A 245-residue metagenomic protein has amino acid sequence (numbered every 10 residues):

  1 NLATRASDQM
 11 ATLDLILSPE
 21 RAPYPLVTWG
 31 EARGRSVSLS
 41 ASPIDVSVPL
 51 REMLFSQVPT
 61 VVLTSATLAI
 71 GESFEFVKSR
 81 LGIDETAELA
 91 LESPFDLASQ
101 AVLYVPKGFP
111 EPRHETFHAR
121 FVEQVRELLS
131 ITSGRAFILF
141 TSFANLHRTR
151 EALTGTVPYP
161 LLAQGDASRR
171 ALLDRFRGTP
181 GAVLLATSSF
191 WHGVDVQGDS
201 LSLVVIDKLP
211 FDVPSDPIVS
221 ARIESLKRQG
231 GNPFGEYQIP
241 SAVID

Functional and structural regions predicted by a protein language model:
N1-D245: ASCE RecA-like P-loop NTPase motor cores that couple ATP hydrolysis to mechanical translocation on nucleic acids
